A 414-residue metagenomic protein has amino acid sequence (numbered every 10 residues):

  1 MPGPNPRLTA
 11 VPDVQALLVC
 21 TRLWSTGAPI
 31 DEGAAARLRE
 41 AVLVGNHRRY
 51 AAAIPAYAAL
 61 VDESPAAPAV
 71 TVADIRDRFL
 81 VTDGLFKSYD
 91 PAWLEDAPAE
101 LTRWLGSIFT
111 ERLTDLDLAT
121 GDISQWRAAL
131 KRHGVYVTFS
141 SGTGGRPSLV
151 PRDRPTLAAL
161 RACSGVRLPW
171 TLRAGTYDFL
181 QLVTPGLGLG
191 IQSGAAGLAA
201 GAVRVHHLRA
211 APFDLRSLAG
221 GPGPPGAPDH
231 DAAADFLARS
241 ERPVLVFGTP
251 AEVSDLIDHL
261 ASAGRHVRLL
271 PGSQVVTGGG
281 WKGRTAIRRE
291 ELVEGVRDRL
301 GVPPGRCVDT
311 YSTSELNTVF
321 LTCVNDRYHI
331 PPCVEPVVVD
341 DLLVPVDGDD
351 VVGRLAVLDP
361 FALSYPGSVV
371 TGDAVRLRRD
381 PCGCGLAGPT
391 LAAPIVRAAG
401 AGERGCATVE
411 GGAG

Functional and structural regions predicted by a protein language model:
M1-F139, R146-S193, A211, A227-L245 (+2 more regions): Nucleotide 5′-phosphate-binding alpha/beta core
P2-A51, G197-G414: Active-site glycine/GP-rich loop and adjacent strand/helix microenvironment that borders small-molecule binding pockets
G144-P147, S314: Gly/Ser/Thr-rich beta-alpha loop segments that engage phosphate groups in nucleotides
